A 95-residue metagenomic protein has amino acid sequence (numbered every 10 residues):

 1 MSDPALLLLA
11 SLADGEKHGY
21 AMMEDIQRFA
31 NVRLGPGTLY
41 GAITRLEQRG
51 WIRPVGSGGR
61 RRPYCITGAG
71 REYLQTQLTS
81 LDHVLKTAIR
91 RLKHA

Functional and structural regions predicted by a protein language model:
M1-T38, G58: N-terminal helix-turn-helix DNA-binding core of bacterial DNA-binding proteins
S11-D14, V55, Y73, Q77-S80: Histidine kinase transmitter module recognition
M22, G70, L81: Conserved anionic group-binding/transfer micro-motifs
L39-G41, R45-L46: Basic amphipathic alpha-helical segments that dock to polyanions
E47-G58, C65: Beta-hairpin "wing" of winged helix-turn-helix
G59-L78: Basic, amphipathic "hinge/linker" alpha-helix immediately C-terminal to the N-terminal HTH DNA-binding motif
Q75-A95: Amphipathic alpha-helical dimerization/coiled-coil segments that flank or bridge DNA-binding/regulatory modules
